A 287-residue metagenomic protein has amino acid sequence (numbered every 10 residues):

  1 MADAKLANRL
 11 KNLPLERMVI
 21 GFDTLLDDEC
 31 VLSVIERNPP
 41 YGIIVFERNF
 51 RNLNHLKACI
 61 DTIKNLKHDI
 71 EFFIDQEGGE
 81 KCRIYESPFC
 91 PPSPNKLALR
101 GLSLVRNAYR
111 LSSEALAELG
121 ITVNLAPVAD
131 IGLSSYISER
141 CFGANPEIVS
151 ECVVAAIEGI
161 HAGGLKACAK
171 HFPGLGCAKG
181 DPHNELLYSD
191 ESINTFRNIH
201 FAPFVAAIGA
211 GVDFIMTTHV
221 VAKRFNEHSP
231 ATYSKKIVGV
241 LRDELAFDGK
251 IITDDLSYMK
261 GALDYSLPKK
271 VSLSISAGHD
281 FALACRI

Functional and structural regions predicted by a protein language model:
A2-P88: N-terminal hydrophobic targeting/anchoring segments and the immediately downstream early-domain regions of hydrolases
L15-F22, Y41-V45, I70-Q76, V123-P127 (+4 more regions): Hydrophobic faces of well-ordered beta-strands that scaffold small-molecule active sites in alpha/beta enzyme cores
D23-R37, L104-A115, R197-F204, Y265-L273: Short, acidic/polar
R37-N38, L119, A210, A277: Structural motif
R48-K64, E80-C82, I148-I287: Second-shell residues forming the walls of enzyme active-site clefts
K64-F89, A108-D130, V149-G174: Glycine-rich, aromatic-flanked loop segments that form ligand/cofactor-binding clefts across common enzyme folds
P88-G101: A charged helix-plus-loop insertion that forms the helical arch/lid used to bind and gate nucleic-acid substrates
V123-A144, H171-S189: Short glycine/serine-rich loop/turn segments
